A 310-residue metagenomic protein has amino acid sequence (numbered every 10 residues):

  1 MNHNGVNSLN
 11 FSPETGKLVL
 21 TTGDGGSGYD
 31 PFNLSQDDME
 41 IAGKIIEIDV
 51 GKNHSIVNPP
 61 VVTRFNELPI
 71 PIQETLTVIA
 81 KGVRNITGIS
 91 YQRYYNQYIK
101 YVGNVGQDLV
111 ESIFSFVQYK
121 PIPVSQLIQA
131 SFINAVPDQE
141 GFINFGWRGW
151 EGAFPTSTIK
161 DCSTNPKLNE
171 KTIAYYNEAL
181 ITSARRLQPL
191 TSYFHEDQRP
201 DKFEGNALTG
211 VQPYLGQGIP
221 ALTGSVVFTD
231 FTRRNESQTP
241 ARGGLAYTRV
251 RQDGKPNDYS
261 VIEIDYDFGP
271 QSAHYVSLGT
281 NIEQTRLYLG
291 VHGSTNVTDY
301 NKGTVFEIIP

Functional and structural regions predicted by a protein language model:
M1-F11: Asp-box/WD-like beta-propeller blade repeats and closely related beta-sheet repeat scaffolds
N7-L9, G88-I89, V276-L278: Short, surface-exposed beta-strand/loop micro-motifs that present aromatic residues
L18: S-adenosyl-L-methionine-dependent methyltransferase catalytic core, i.e., the SAM/SAH-binding region
T21: A conserved catalytic-loop motif detector
D24-D265, A273, Q284, G303: Beta-propeller domain segments
I113, L278-G279: Feature marks hydrolase-like catalytic cores characterized by long aromatic- and Gly/Pro-rich stretches
G279-P310: Blade-level signature of beta-propeller repeat domains, shared across WD40, Kelch, NHL, RCC1 and BNR/Asp-box propellers
